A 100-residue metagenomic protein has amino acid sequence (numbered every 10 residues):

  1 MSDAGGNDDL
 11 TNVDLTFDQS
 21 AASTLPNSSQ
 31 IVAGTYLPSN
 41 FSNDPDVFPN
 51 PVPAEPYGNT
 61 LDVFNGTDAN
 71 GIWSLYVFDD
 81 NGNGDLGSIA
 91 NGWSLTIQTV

Functional and structural regions predicted by a protein language model:
M1-V100: Loop and turn regions of beta-sandwich accessory domains that flank beta-strands and are enriched in small/polar
